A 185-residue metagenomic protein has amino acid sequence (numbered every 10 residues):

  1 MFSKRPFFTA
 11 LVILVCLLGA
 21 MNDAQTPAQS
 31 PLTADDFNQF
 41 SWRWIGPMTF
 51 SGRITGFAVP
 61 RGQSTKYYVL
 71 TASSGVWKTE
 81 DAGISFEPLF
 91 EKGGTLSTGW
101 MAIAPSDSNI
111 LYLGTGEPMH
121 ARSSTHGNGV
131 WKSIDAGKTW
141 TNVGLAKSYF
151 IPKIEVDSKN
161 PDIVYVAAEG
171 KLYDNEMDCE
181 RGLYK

Functional and structural regions predicted by a protein language model:
M1-L11: Bacterial N-terminal signal peptides that target proteins for export
K4, N22-D23: Intrinsically disordered, low-complexity polyampholyte segments enriched for Lys and acidic residues
T9-A20: Bacterial N-terminal signal peptides
Q25-K185: Beta-propeller blade termini and top-face loops
